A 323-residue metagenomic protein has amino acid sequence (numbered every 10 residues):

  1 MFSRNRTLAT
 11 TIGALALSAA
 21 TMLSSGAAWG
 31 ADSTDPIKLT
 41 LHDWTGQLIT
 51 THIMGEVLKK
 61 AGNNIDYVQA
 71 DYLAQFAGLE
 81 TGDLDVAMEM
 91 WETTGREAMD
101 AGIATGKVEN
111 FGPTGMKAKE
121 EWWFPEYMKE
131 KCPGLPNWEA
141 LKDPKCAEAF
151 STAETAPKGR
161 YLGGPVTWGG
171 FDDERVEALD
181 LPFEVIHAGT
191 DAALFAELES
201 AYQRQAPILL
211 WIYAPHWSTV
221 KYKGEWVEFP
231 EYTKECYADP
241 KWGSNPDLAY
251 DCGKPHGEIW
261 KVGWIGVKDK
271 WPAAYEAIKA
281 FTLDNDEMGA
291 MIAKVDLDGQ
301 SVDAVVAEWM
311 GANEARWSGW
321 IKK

Functional and structural regions predicted by a protein language model:
A31-G46, N63-V68, K158-L162, I278: Short, well-ordered beta-strand elements
D35-I37, G46, W168-E184, A188-Q205 (+2 more regions): An extracytoplasmic/periplasmic, membrane-proximal ligand-sensing/linker region
H42-T45, N63-E80, I186-E197: Short helix-initiation/N-cap motifs at beta->coil->alpha
T51, V68-K107, E197, W217-Y222: Pocket-flanking alpha-helical
L84-M88, R160-A238: Ligand-binding pocket segment of bilobal, Venus flytrap-like solute-binding proteins
K107-Y161: A conserved helix-loop-strand patch within extracytoplasmic ligand-binding domains of the periplasmic binding
K119-K131, G257-K270, K294: A bilobed periplasmic-binding-protein/Venus flytrap-type ligand-binding module shared by bacterial periplasmic
S218-A277, F281-T282: C-terminal lobe and pocket-closing loops of periplasmic/extracytoplasmic Venus-flytrap solute-binding proteins
